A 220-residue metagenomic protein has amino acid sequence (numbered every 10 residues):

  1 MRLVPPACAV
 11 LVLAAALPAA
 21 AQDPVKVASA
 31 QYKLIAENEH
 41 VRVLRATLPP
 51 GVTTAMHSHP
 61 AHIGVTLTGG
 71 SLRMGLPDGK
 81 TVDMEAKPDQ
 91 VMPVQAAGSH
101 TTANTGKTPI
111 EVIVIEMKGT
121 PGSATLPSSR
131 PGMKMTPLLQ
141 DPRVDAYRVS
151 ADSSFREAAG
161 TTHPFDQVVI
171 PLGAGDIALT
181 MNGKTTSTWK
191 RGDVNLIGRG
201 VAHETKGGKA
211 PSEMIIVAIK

Functional and structural regions predicted by a protein language model:
M1-V10: Bacterial N-terminal signal peptides that target proteins for export
A16-P18: N-terminal signal peptide c-region/cleavage motif recognized by signal peptidases
A28-T53, P60-G64, R130-V169: A short glycine-rich, His/Asp/Glu-containing loop-to-beta-strand
A36-H40, D78-A96, N182-G200: Short acidic-glycine-tyrosine-enriched beta hairpin
T54-M56, R73-M74, V94, S99-G106 (+3 more regions): Short beta-strand His + acidic residue motifs that chelate non-heme Fe in jelly-roll/DSBH and cupin folds
H59-D78, T162-N182: Glycine- and acidic-residue-biased ligand/ion/polar-headgroup-sensing regions
G69, A96-G119, G198-K220: Ligand-binding loop in jelly-roll beta-barrel domains
P93, T101-D152: Surface-exposed beta-loop interaction hotspot
